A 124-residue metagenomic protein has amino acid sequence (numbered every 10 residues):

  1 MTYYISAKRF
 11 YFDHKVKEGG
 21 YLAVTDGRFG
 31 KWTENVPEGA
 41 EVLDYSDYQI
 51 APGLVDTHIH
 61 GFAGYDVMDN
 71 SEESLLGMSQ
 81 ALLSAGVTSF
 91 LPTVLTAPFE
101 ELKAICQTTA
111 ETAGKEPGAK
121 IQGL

Functional and structural regions predicted by a protein language model:
T2-Y4, R9-A51: Histidine-rich, glycine-flanked metal-binding segment
Y3-I5, P37-E72, L76, Q80: Replace "His-x-His-based motif
S6, G30, V55, T88-L91 (+1 more regions): A short, local hydrophobic-aromatic micro-motif
E18-G19, D69-E72, I105-Q107: Short, glycine/charged-enriched secondary-structure capping and boundary segments
T25-R28, P117-Q122: A generic structural motif
W32, Y65, E100: Glycine/Thr-rich phosphate-binding loops of Rossmann-like dinucleotide-binding domains
A40-S46, I105-G118: Short amphipathic alpha-helices and their capping/turn segments at secondary-structure boundaries
H60, L76-I105, A119-L124: Divalent metal-dependent hydrolysis catalytic cores, especially in the metallo-beta-lactamase
